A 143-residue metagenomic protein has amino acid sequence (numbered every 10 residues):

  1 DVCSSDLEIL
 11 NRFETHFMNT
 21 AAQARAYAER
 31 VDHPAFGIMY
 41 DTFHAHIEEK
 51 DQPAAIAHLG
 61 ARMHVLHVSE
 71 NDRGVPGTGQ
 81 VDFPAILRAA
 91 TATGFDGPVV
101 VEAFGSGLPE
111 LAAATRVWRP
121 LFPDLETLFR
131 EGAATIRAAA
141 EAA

Functional and structural regions predicted by a protein language model:
V2-S4: Short, small-residue-biased leader/transition segments that mark boundaries at the very start of proteins
L10-H16: Surface-exposed cleft-lining segments at the edges of enzyme active sites
M18-Y40, H46-A143: Histidine-acidic metal/acid-base catalytic patches
